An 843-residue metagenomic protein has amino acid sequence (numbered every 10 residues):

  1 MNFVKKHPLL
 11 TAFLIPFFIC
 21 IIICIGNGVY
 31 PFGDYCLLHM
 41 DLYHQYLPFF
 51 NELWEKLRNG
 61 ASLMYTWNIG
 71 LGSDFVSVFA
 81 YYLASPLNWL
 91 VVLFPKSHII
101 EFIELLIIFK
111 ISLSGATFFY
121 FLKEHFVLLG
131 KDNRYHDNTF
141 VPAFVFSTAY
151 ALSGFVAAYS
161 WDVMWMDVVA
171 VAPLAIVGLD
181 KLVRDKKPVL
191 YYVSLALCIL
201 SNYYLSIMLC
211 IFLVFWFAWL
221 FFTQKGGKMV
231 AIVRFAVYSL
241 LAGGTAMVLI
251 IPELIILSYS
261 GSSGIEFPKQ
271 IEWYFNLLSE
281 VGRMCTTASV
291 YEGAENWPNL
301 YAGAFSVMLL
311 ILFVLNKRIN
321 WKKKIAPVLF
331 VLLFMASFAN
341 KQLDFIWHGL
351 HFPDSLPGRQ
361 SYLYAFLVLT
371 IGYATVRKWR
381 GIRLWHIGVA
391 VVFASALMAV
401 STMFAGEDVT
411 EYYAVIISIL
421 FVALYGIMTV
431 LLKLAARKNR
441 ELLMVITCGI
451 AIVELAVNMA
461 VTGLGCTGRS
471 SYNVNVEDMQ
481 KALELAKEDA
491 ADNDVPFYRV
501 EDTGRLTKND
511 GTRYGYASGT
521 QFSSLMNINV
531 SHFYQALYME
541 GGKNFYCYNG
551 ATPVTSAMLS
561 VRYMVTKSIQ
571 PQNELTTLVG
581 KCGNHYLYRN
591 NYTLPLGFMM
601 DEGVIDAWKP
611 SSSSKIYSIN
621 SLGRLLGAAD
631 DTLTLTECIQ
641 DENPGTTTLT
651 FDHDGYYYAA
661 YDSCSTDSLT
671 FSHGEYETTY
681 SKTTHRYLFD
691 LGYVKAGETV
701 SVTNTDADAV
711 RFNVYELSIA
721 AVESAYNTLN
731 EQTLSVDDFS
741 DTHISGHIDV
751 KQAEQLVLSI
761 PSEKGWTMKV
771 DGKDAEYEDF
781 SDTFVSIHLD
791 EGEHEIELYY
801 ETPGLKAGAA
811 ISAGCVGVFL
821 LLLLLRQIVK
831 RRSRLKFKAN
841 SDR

Functional and structural regions predicted by a protein language model:
N2-K5, F49, A629-R843: Active-site-proximal, structured, solvent-exposed surfaces of multi-pass membrane proteins that position macromolecular
P8-L42, P48, L240-E253, L332-M335 (+1 more regions): Transmembrane signal-anchor helices characteristic of membrane glycosylation enzymes that use polyprenol
P16-G115, T148-V169, L257-S262, K269-A294 (+3 more regions): Membrane-interface coil-to-helix junctions
P16-I19, I108-H125, N138-F222, R234-L254 (+2 more regions): Membrane-embedded helix bundles of polyisoprenyl
M40, H44-E55, A80, P86 (+7 more regions): Periplasmic/ER-lumenal interhelical loops and adjacent helix-loop junctions in multi-pass membrane proteins
S114-L122, V171-V183, I211-W219, V307-V314 (+4 more regions): Transmembrane alpha-helical segments
K186, L205, I325-F345, H351-D478 (+1 more regions): Contiguous transmembrane helix-bundle modules in multi-pass membrane proteins
A451-N473, K487-M558, Y592-L594, M599-S621 (+3 more regions): Extracytoplasmic/lumenal acceptor-recognition loop(s) of multi-pass membrane glycoenzymes
